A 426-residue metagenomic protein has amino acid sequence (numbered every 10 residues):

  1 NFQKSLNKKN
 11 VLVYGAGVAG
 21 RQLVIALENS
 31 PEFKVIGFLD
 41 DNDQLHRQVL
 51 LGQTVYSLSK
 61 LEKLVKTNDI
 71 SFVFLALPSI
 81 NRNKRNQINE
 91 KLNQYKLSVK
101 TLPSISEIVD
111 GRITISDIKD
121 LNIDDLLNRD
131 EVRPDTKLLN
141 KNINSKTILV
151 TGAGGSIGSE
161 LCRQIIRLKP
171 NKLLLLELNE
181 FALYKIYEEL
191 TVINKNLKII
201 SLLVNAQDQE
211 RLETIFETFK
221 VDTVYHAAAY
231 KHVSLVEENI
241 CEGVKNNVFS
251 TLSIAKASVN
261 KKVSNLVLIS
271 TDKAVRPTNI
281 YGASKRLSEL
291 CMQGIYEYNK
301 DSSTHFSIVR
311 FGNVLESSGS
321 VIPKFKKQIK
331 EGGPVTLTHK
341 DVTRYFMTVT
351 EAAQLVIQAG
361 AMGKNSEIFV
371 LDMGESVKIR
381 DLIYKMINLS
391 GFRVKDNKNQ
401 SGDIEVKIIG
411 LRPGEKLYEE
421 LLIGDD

Functional and structural regions predicted by a protein language model:
F2-I108, F181-Y187, V192, I199-I200 (+1 more regions): A solvent-exposed beta-alpha-beta segment
H46, Q53, L58, R85-T147 (+1 more regions): Flexible, Lys/Arg-rich cytosolic regulatory linkers and terminal tails that connect or flank
D110-G111, H226, Y230-E289: Conserved Rossmann-fold NAD(P)-dependent oxidoreductase catalytic core, especially the SDR/UDP-sugar
I148-I166: N-terminal Rossmann NAD(P)H-binding glycine-rich loop of SDR-like oxidoreductase domains
L203-T223: Conserved Rossmann-fold cofactor-binding substructure of NAD(P)-dependent oxidoreductases
S253-S264, P277-F306, S318-E331: Active-site Tyr-X1-5-Lys
D301, K324-M347, E351, L355-I379: A conserved pocket-lining segment of Rossmann-fold NAD(P)-dependent short-chain dehydrogenase/reductase
M362-D426: Mid/C-terminal beta-alpha module of Rossmann-like enzyme folds, strongest in SDR-family dehydrogenases/epimerases
